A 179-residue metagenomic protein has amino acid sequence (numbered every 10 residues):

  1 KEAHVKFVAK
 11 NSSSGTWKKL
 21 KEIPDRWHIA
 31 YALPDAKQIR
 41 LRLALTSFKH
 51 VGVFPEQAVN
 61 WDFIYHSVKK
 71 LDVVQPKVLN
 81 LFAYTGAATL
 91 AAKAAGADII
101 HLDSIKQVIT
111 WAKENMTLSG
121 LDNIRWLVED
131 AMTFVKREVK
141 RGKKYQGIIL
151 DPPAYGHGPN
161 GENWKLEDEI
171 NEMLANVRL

Functional and structural regions predicted by a protein language model:
K1-P55, D62: Non-catalytic substrate-recognition/targeting regions of SAM-dependent transferases
P55-V74: Conserved alpha-helix/loop element of class I SAM-dependent methyltransferases that forms part of the SAM/SAH-binding
Y65, L90-K93, V139, L174 (+1 more regions): A structural alpha-helix within SAM-dependent methyltransferase catalytic domains
V73-Y84: Conserved class I S-adenosyl-L-methionine
T85-A97: Conserved SAM-binding loop of SAM-dependent methyltransferases across substrates and taxa, primarily the Class I
D98-D103: Conserved SAM-binding motif I beta-strand of class I
I105-I149: S-adenosyl-L-methionine
K106-V108, V128, Y145-N176: Mobile active-site "lid"/loop adjacent to the S-adenosyl-L-methionine
